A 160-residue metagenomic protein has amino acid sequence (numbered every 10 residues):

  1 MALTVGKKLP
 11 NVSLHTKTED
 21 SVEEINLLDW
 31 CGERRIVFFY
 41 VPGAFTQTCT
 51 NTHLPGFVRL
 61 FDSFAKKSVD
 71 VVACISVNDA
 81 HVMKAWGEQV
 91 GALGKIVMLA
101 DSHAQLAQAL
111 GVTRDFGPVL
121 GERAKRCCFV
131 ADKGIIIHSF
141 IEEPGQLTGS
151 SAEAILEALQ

Functional and structural regions predicted by a protein language model:
M1-Q160: Chalcogenol-based redox active-site neighborhoods
